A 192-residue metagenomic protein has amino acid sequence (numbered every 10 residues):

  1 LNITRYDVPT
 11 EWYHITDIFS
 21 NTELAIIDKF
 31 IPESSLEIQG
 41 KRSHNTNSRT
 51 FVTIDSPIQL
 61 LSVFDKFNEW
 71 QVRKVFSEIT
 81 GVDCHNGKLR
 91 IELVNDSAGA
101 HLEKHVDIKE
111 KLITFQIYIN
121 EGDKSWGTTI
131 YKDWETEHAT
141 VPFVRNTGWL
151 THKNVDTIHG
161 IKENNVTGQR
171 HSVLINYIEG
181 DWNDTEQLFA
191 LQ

Functional and structural regions predicted by a protein language model:
L1-N2, D107: Poly-acidic low-complexity segments
N2-T80: Non-heme Fe(II)/2-oxoglutarate
Q39, L191-Q192: Short, cationic low-complexity segments
F64, R73-L191: Catalytic core of non-heme Fe(II) oxygenases with the double-stranded beta-helix
